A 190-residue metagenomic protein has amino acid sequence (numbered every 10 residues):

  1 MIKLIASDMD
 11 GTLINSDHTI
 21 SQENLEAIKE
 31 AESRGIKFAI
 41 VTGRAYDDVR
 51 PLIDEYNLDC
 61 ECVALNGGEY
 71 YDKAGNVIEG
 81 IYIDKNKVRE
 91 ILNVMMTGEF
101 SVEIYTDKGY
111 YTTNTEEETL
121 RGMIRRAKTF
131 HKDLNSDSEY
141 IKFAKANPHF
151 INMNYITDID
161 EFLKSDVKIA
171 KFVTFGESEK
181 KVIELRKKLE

Functional and structural regions predicted by a protein language model:
K3-H18, I91: Asp-based phosphoryl-transfer active-site loop
A6, C62-V63, V173: Residues embedded in well-ordered beta-strands within globular domains across many folds
S16, I40-V41, T174: Small/polar loops that bind or transfer phosphate-bearing groups
Q22-D137: Active-site phosphate-binding/coordination module
G98-F100, K108-E190: Conserved acidic, metal-coordinating active-site core of Asp-based, Mg2+-dependent phosphoryl-transfer enzymes
